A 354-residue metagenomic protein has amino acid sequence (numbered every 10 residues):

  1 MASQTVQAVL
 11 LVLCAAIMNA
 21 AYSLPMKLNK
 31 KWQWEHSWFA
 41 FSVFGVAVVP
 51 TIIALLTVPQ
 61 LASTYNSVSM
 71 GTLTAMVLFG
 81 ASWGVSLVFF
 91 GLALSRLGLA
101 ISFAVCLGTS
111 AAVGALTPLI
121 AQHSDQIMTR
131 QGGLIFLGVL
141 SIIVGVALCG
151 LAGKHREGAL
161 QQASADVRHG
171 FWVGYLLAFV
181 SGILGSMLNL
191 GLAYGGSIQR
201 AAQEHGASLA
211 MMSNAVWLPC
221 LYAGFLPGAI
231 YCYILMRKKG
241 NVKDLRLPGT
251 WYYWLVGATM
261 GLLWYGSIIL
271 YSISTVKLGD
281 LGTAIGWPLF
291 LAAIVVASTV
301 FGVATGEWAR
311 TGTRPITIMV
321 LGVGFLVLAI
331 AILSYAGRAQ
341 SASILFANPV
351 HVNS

Functional and structural regions predicted by a protein language model:
M1-S354: Polytopic alpha-helical membrane proteins, predominantly small-molecule transporters/carriers
